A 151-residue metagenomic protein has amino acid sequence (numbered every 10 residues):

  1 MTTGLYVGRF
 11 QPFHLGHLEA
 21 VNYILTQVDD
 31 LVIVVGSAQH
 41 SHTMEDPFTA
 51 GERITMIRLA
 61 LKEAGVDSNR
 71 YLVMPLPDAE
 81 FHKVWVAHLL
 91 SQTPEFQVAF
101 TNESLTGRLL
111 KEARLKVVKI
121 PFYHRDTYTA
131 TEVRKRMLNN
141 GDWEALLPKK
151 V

Functional and structural regions predicted by a protein language model:
M1-V151: Nucleotidyltransferase catalytic core that binds NTPs
